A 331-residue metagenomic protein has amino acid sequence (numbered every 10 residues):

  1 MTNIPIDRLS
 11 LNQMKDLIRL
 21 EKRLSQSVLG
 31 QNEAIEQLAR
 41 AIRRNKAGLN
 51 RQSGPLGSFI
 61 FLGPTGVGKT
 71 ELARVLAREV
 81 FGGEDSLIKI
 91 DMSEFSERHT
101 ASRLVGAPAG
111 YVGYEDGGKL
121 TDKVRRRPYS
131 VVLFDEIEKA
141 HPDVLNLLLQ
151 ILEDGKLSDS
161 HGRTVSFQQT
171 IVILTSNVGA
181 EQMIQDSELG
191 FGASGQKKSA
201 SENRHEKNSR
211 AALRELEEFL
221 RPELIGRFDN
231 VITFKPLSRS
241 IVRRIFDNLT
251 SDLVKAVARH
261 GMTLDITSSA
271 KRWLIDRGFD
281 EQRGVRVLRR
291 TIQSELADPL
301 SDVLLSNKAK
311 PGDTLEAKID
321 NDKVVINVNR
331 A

Functional and structural regions predicted by a protein language model:
M1-A331: AAA+ P-loop NTPase nucleotide-binding core of proteostasis motors
